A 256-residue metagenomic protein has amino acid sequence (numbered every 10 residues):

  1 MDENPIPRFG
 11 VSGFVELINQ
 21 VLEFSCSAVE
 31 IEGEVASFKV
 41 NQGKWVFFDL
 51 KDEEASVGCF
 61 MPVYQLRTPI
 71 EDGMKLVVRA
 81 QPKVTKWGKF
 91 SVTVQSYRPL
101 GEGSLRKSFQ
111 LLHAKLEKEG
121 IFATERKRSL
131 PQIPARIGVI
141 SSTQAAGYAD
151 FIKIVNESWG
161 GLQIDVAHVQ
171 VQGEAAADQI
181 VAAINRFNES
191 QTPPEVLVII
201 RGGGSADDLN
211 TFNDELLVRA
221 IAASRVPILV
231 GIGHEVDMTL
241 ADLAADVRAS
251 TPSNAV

Functional and structural regions predicted by a protein language model:
M1-A135, Q144-N156, G160-Q163, Q172: OB-fold and OB-like single-stranded nucleic-acid-recognition modules and their adjacent interaction interfaces
G138-V256: Short glycine/threonine-rich loop/turn motifs
